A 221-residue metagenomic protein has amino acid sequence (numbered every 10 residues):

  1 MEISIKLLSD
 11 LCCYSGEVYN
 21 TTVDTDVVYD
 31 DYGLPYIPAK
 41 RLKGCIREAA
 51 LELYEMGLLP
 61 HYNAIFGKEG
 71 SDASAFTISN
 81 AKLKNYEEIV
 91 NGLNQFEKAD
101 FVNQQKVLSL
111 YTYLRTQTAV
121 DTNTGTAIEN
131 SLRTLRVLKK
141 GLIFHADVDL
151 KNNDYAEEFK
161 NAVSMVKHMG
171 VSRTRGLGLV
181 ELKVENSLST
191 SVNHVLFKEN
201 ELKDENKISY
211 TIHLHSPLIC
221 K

Functional and structural regions predicted by a protein language model:
M1-K221: RNA-binding basic/glycine-rich loop and surface signature characteristic of RAMP-family CRISPR effectors
